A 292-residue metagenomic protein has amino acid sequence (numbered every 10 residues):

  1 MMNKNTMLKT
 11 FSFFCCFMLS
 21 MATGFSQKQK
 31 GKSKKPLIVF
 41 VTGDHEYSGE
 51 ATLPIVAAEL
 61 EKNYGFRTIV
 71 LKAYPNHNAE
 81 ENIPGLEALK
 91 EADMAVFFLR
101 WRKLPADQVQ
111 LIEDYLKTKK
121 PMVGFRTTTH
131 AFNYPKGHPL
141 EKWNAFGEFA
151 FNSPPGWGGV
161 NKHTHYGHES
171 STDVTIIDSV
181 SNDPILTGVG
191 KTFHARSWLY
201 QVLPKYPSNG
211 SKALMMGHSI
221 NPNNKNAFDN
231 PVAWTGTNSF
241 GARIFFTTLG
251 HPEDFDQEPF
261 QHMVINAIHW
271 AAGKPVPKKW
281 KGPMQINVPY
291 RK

Functional and structural regions predicted by a protein language model:
M1-K30: Bacterial Sec-dependent N-terminal signal peptides
Q29-P36, A51-T52, K62-N63, I220-A233 (+1 more regions): Extracellular ligand-binding/catalytic regions of CAZymes and related secreted enzymes and adhesion modules
L37-A131: Helical hinge/lid and interdomain linker segments adjacent to catalytic or ligand-binding clefts that mediate domain
A57, E113, L186, I265-H269: Non-transmembrane alpha-helical segments in soluble domains of secreted/periplasmic/extracellular proteins
E61, R67, A79-E80, K90-E91 (+1 more regions): Catalytic beta-strand/loop cores that center a nucleophilic Ser/Cys/Thr and support acyl-enzyme chemistry
L71, M216, T247: Hydrophobic residues at beta-strand termini and immediately following loops that shape nucleotide-binding pockets
F97, R102-G188: A glycine-rich, often tryptophan-bearing local segment used as a flexible ligand/cofactor-contacting loop or short
F146-G147, S153-W157, N161-K162, D178 (+2 more regions): Oxidoreductase and adenylate-handling cofactor-binding alpha/beta cores
